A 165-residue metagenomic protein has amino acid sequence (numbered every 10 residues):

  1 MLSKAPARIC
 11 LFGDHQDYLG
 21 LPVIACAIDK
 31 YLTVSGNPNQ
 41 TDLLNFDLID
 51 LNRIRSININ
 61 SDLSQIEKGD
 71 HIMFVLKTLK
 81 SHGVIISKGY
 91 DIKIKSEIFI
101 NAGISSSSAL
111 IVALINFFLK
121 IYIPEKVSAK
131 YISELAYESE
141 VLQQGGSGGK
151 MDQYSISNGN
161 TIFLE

Functional and structural regions predicted by a protein language model:
M1-S108, V112, N116-A129, S157-L164: ATP-binding N-lobe of GHMP and related small-molecule kinases
K126-E165: Alpha/beta catalytic cores of group-transfer enzymes, especially the acyltransferase/condensing modules of polyketide
